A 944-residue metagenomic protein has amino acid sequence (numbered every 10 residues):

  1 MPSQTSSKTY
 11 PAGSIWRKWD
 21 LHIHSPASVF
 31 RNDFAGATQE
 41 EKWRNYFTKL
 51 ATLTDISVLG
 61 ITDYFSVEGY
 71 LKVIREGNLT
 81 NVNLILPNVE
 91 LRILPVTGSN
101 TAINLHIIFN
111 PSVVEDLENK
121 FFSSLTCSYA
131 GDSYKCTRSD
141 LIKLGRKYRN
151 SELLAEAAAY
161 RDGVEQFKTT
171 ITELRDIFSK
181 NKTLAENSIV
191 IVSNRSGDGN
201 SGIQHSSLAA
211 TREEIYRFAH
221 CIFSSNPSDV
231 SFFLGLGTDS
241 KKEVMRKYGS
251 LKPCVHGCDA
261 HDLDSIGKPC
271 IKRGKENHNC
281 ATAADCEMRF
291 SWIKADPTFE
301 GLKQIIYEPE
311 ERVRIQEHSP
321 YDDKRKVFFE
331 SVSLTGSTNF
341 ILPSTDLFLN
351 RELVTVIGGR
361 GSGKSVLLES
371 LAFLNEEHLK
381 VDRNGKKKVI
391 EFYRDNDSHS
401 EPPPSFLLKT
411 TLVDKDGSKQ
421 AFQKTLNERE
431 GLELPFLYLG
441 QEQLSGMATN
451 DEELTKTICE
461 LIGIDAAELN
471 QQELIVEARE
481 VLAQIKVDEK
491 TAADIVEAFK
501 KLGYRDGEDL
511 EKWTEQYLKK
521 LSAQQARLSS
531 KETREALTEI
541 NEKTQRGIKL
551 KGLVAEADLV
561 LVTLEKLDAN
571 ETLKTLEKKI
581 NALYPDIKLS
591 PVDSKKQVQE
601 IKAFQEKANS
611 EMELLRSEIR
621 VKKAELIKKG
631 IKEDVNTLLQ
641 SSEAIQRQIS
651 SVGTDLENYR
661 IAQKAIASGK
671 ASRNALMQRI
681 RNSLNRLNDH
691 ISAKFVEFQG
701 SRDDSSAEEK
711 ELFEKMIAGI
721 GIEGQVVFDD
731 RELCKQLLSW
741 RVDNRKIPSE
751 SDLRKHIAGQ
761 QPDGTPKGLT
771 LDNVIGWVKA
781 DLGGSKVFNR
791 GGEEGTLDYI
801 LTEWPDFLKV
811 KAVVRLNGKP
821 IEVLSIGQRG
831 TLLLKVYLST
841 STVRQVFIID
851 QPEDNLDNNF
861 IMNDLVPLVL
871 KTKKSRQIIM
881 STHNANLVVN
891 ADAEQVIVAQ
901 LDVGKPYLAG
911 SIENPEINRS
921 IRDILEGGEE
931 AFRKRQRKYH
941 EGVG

Functional and structural regions predicted by a protein language model:
M1-I56, V67-S124, R195-G361: Charged catalytic cores and adjacent phosphate/nucleic-acid-binding surfaces used for phosphate/nucleic-acid chemistry
L59-T62, N110-P111, N350-V389, G830-S839 (+3 more regions): Phosphate-binding glycine-rich loops of NTP-binding sites
P253, C286-S333, R686, A693 (+3 more regions): Pre-NBD coupling/linker segments of ABC/ABC-like ATPases
F348-S365, G440, A812-V836, P852-F860: Conserved ABC ATPase signature
E391-Q443: Nucleotide-state sensing region of NTPase/ATPase domains
P403, F422-L426, M862-G944: C-terminal lobe/lid and adjacent interdomain/linker elements of RecA-like ASCE P-loop ATPase modules
A421-E497: Extended, charged alpha-helical "arm/stalk" segments used for dimerization and assembly in large NTPase-driven machines
V487, D494, K501-V823, R829 (+2 more regions): Extended, charged coiled-coil "arm/hinge" scaffolds of SMC/Rad50-like chromosome-maintenance ATPases and other large
